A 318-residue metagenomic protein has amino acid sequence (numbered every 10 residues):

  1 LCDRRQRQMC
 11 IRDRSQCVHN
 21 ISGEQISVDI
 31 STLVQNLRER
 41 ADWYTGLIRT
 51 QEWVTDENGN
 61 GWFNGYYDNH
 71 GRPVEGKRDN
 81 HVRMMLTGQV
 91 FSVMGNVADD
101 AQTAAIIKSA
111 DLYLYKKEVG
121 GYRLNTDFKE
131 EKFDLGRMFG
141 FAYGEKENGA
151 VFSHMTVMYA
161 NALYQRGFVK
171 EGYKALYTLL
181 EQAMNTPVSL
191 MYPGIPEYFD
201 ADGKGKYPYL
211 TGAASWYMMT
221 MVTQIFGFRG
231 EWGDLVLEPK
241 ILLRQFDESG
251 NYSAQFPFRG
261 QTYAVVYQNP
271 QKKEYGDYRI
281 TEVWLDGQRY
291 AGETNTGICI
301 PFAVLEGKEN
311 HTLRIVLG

Functional and structural regions predicted by a protein language model:
L1-D13: Single conserved hydrophobic/aromatic residue that forms the stacking wall/gate of nucleotide- or nucleobase-binding
D13-D42, E52, N96-K108, L163-K174 (+1 more regions): Structural helix-adjacent loops and short alpha-helical linkers that scaffold large soluble proteins
C17, D42-V151, Y177-L180, M184-F199: Extended glycan-interaction surfaces of carbohydrate-active proteins
V28-E39, G76-R83, Y143-V151, L163 (+1 more regions): Alpha-helix capping and helix-loop boundary segments enriched in small/acidic/polar residues
G88-Q89, M155-Y159: A general alpha-helix detector
L112-K117, K129, G140-N148, M158-G318: Non-catalytic C-terminal accessory modules of carbohydrate-active enzymes
